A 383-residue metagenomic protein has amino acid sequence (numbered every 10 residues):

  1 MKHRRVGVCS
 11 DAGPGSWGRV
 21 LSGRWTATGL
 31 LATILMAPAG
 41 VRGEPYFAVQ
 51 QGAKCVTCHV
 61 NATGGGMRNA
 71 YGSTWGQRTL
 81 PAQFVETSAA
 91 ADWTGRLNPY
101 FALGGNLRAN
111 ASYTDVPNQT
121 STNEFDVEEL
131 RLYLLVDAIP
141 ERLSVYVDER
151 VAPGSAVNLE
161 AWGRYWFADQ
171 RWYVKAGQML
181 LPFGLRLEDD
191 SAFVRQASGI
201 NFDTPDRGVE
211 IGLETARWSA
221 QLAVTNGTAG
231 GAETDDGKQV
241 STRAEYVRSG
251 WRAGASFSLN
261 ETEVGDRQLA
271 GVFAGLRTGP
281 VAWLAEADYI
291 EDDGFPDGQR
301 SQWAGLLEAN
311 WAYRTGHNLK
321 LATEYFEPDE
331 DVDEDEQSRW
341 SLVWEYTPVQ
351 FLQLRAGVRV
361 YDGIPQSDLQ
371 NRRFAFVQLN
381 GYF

Functional and structural regions predicted by a protein language model:
A48, G66-R68, R96-G227, D236-K238 (+2 more regions): Outer membrane beta-barrel
A53-A62: The canonical Cys-X-X-Cys-His
K54, Y346, N371-F383: Outer-membrane beta-barrel "beta-signal"
V60, G105-A111, V147-V151, A176-Q178 (+5 more regions): Transmembrane beta-barrel strands of outer-membrane/channel proteins
S88-T94, V136-P140, F167-D169, T215-R217 (+10 more regions): Outer-membrane beta-barrel proteins
T120-D126, V151-S155, A197-D203, G231-G237 (+5 more regions): Replace "Gram-negative outer membrane beta-barrel proteins" with "bacterial and organellar outer membrane beta-barrel
T242-E330: Detector for outer-membrane/organellar transmembrane beta-barrel domains, recognizing the amphipathic beta-strand
